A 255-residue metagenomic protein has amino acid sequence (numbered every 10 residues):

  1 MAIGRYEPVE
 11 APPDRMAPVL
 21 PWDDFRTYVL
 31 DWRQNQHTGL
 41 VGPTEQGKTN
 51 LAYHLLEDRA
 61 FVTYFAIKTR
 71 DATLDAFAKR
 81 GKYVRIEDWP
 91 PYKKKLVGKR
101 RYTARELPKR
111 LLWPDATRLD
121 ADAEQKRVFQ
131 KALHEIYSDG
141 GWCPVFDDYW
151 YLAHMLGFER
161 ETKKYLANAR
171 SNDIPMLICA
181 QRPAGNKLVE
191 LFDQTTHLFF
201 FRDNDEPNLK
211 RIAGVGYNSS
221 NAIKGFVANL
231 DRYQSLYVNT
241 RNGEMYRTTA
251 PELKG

Functional and structural regions predicted by a protein language model:
A2-W32, I67: N-terminal pre-Walker A segment at the start of P-loop NTPase domains
T27-P43, L51, V62, L166 (+2 more regions): P-loop NTPase motor core of the ASCE superfamily
N35-Q36, R59-A60, A78, L107-K109 (+1 more regions): Short, well-ordered alpha-helix to beta-strand connector turns
H37-L56, K68, D120-S220: Conserved P-loop NTPase motor cores
E45-P91: Walker A/P-loop NTP-binding active-site region of P-loop NTPases, recognizing the glycine-rich GxxxxGKT/S
F61-T63, K109-L112, W142-P144, L198 (+1 more regions): Hydrophobic beta-strand segments of well-ordered beta-sheets in folded domains
D88-R100: Phosphate-binding loop that captures ATP/GTP phosphates
V97-E124: Conserved P-loop NTPase mechanochemical-coupling segment
